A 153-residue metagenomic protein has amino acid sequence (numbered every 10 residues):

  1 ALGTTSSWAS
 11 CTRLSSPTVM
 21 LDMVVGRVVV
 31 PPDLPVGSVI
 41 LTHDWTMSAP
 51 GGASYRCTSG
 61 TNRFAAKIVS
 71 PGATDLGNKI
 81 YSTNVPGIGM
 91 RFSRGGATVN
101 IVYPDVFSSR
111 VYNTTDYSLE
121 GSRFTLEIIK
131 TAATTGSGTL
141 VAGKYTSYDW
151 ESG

Functional and structural regions predicted by a protein language model:
A1-G153: Extreme N-terminal export signal peptides that direct proteins to the secretory pathway
